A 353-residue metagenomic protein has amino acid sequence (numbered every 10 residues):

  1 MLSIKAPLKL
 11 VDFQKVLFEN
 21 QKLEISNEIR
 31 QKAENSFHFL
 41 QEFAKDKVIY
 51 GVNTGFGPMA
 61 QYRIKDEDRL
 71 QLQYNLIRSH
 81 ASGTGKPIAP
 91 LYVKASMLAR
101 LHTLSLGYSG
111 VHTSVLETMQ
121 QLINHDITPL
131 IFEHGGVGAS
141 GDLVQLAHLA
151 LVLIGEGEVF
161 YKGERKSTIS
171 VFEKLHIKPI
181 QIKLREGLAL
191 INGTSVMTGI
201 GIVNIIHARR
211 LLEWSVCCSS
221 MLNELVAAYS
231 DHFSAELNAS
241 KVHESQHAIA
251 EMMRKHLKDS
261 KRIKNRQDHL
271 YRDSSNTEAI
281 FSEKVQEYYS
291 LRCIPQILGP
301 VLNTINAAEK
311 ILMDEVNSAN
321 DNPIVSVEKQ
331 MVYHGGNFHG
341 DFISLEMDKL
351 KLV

Functional and structural regions predicted by a protein language model:
M1-D46: N- or domain-start disorder-to-order transition segments that initiate the globular core
M1-L10, S170-N192, R262-F281, A319-I324: Acidic, low-complexity proline/glycine-rich segments
M1-Q14, S79-M97: Polybasic, low-complexity association/targeting segments
I29-V48, T118-E133, L175-I180, R185 (+1 more regions): Short, hydrophobic/aliphatic alpha-helical segments
P58-Q73: Glycine-rich loop at the start of a catalytic domain that most often binds anionic cofactors/ligands
A81, G85-K86, A95-H243: Active-site cavity-forming subdomains of large catalytic enzyme subunits
E224-V353: Accessory "access/gating" subregions that flank catalytic or transport cores
